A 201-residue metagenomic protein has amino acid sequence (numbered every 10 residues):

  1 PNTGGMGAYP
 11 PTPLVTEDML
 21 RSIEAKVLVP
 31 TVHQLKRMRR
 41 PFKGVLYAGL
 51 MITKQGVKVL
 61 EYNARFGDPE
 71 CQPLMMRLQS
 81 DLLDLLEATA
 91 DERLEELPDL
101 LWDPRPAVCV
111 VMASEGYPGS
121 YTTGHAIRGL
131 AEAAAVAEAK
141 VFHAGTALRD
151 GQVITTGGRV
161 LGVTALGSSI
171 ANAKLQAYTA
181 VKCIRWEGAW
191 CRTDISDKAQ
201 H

Functional and structural regions predicted by a protein language model:
P1-C71: Internal nucleotide-binding/catalytic subdomain
Y9-T12, K26, P30-M38, T53 (+4 more regions): Change "in soluble alpha/beta enzymes" to "in soluble alpha/beta proteins
T12-E24, D68-A88, H125-V141, C183-R185: Gly/Ser/Thr-rich active-site loops/lids in small-molecule metabolic enzymes that frequently grip phosphoryl groups
T16, L20, E24, L28 (+10 more regions): Generic structural signal for well-ordered, non-membrane alpha-helical segments in soluble metabolic enzymes
T31, I52, G56, L60 (+5 more regions): Short alpha-helical interface elements
K43-A48, Q55-Y62, P73, L82 (+3 more regions): Structural beta-strand/beta-sheet cores of well-ordered domains, especially the beta-sheet scaffolds that support
N63-M75, G116-P118, A147-R149: Glycine-rich phosphate/pyrophosphate-binding beta-alpha loops
A88-H201: Peripheral (often C-terminal) accessory segments that flank ATP-dependent C-N-forming ligase machineries
